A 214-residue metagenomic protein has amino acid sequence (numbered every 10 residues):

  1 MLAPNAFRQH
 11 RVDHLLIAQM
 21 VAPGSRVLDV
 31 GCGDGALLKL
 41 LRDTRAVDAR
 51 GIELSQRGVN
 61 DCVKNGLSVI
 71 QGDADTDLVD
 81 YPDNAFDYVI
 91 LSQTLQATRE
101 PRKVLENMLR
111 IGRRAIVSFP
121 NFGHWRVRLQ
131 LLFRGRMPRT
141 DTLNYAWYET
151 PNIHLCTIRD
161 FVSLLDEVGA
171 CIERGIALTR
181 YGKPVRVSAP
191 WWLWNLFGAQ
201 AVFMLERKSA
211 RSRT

Functional and structural regions predicted by a protein language model:
R8-G24: Conserved alpha-helix/loop element of class I SAM-dependent methyltransferases that forms part of the SAM/SAH-binding
G31-G33: Class I SAM-dependent methyltransferase "Motif I" SAM/SAH-binding loop
G35, K39: Glycine-rich SAM-binding Motif I of class I
L40-D77: Class I SAM-dependent methyltransferase SAM/SAH-binding core
D77-D83: Short conserved loop adjoining the S-adenosyl-L-methionine
Y88-R99: A short SAM/SAH-binding and catalytic strip from SAM-dependent methyltransferases
R102-N107, R114-A210: S-adenosyl-L-methionine-dependent methyltransferase catalytic module, highlighting the catalytic core
